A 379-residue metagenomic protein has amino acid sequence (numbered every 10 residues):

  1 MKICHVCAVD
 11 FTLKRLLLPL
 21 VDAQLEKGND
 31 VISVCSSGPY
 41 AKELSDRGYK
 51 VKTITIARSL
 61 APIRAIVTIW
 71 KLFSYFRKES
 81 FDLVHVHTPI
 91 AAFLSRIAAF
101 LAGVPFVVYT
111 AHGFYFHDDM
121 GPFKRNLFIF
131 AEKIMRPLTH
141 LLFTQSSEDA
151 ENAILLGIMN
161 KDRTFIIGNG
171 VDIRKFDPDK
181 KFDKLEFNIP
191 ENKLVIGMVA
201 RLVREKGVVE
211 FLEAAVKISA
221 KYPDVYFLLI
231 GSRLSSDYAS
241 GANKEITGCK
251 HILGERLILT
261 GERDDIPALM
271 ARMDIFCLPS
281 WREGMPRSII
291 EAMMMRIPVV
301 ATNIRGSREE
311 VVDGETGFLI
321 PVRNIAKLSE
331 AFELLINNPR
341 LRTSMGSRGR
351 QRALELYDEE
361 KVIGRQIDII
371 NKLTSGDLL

Functional and structural regions predicted by a protein language model:
K14-P19, L194, M198-A220, A326-K327: A conserved mid-protein helix/loop that constitutes part of the nucleotide-sugar donor-binding site
P39, L138-T164, V171-K175: A short, active-site helix/loop in glycosyltransferases that binds the activated sugar's phosphate group
A41-S45, Y226-E255, L341: Short, structured helix-loop element that forms part of the nucleotide-activated donor/catalytic region
K71, D177-I189, V195, A242-T247 (+1 more regions): A short helix/loop element that forms part of the nucleotide-sugar donor recognition site in Leloir-type
A99, K327, L334, L341-L356 (+1 more regions): A short, well-ordered alpha-helix in the C-terminal region of glycosyltransferases
E262, W281: Aromatic "clamp/platform" in nucleotide-sugar-dependent glycosyltransferases that forms part of the donor/acceptor
P298-A301, V311: Short hydrophobic beta-strand element within catalytic cores of glycosyltransferases and related nucleotide-activated
D313-G314, F318-I325, L334-R340: Conserved acidic donor-binding segment of nucleotide-sugar-dependent glycosyltransferases
